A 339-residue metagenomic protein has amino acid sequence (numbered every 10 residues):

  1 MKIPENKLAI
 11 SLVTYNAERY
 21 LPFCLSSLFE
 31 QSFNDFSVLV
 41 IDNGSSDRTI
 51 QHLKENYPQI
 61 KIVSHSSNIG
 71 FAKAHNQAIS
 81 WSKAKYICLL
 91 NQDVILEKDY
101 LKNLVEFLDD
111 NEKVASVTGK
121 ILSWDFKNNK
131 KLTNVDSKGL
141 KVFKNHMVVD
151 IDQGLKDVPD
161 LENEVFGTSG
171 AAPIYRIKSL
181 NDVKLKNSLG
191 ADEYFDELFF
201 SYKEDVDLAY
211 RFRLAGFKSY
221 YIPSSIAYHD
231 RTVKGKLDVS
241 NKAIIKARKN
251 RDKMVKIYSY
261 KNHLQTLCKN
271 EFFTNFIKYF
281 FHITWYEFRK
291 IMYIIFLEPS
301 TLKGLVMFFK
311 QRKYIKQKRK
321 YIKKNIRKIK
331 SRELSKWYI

Functional and structural regions predicted by a protein language model:
S26-D35: Short, acidic, metal-binding catalytic loop of nucleotide-sugar glycosyltransferases
S27, D42-Q51, S67: A conserved acidic beta->alpha catalytic loop
H65-S82, Q92-I95, N103: Glycine-rich, basic loop-to-helix element that forms the pyrophosphate-binding segment of sugar-nucleotide handling
I87: Short aromatic/hydrophobic "clamp" motif used to bind/position activated sugar donors
I95-F143: Conserved donor NDP-sugar-binding/catalytic core segment of glycosyltransferases
K138, M147-V149, L155-K178, A191-Y194 (+2 more regions): A recurrent flexible, glycine/aromatic-enriched loop bordering the glycosyltransferase active site that acts as
F166-N187, A191-Y228, V233: A short, conserved alpha-helix in the catalytic core of glycosyltransferases
K218-R312: Active-site-adjacent helix/loop segment of glycosyltransferases that harbors family-specific signature motifs
